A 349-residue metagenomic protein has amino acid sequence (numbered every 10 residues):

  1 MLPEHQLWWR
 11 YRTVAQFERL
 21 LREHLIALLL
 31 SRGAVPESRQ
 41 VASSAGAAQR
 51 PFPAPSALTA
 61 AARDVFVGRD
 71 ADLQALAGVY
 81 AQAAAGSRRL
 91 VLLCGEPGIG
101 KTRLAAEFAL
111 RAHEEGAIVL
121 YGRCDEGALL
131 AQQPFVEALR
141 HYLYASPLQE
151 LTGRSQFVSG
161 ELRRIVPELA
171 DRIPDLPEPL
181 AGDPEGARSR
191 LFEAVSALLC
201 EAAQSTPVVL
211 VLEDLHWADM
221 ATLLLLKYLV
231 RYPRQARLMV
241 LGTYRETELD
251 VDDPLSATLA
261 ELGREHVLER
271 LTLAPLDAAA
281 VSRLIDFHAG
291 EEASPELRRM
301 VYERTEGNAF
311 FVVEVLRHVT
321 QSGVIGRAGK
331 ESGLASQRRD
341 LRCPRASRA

Functional and structural regions predicted by a protein language model:
M1-F52: C-terminal interaction surface of TIR/SEFIR-family domains
S44-A349: Key residue(s) within conserved catalytic/signature motifs
